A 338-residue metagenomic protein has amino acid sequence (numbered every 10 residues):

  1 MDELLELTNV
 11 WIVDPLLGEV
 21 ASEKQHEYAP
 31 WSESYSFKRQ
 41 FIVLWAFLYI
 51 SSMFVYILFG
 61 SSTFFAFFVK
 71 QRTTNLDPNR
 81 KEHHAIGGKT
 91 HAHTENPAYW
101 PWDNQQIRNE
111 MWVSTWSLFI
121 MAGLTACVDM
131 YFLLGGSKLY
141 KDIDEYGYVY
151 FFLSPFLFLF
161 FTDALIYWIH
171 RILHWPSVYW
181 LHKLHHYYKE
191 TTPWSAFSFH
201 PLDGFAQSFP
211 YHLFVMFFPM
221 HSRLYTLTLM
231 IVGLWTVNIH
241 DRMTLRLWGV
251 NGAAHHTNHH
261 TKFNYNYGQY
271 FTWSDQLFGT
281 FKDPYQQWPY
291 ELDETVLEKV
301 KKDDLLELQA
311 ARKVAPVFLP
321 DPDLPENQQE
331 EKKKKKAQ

Functional and structural regions predicted by a protein language model:
M1-I42, A46, F68-W102, L173-Q338: Cytosolic/stromal cytosol-facing helical appendages immediately following the last transmembrane segment
L4-V10, N104-L118: Cytosolic-side membrane-entry/anchor segment at the start of a transmembrane helix
Q40-L48, S52, N109-V113, G147-P155 (+2 more regions): Residue-level signature of transmembrane alpha-helical entry/exit and packing/kink sites in multi-pass membrane
Y49-Q71, M121-L124, F158-I169: Hydrophobic alpha-helical membrane-embedded segments
R108, G123-F161: Juxtamembrane helix-loop-helix connectors linking adjacent transmembrane helices in multi-pass membrane enzymes
N109-T125, A196-G204: Select subsegments of transmembrane alpha-helices in polytopic membrane proteins, especially boundary-proximal
M111, H170, H182: Conserved hydrophobic/aromatic pocket- or pore-lining residues that grip, position, or stack substrates in active sites
Y146-Y167, T226, I231-V237, R246: Membrane-embedded alpha-helical segments that form the functional core of polytopic membrane enzymes, especially those
